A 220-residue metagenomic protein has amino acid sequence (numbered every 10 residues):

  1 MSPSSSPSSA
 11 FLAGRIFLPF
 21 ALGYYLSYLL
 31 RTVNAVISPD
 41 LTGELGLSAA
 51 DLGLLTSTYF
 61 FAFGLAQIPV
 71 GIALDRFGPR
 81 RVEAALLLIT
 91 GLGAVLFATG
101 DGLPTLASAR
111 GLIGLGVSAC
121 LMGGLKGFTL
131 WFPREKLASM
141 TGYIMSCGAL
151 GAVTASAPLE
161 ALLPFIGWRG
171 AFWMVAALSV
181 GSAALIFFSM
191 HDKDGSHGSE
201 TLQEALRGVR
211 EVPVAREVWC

Functional and structural regions predicted by a protein language model:
S6-S9, K193-C220: Juxtamembrane intracellular "pre-TM" segments in multi-pass secondary transporters
R15-A49: Extracytoplasmic
T32, F60-I68, A152-V153: Residue-level signature of mid-helix packing/kink "hotspots" within the transmembrane helices of 12-pass Major
G46, G78, T99-T105, P133: Helix-breaking motifs and short loop linkers at transmembrane-helix boundaries and internal kinks in secondary membrane
L65-D101: Conserved MFS/SLC helix-loop-helix module at the cytosolic interface between two early adjacent transmembrane helices
G93, P104-L112: Paired small-residue
A109-C147: Cytoplasmic helix-loop-helix junction between adjacent transmembrane helices in 12-TM secondary transporters
I144-F188: Helix-loop-helix hairpin linking two adjacent transmembrane segments in secondary transporters
